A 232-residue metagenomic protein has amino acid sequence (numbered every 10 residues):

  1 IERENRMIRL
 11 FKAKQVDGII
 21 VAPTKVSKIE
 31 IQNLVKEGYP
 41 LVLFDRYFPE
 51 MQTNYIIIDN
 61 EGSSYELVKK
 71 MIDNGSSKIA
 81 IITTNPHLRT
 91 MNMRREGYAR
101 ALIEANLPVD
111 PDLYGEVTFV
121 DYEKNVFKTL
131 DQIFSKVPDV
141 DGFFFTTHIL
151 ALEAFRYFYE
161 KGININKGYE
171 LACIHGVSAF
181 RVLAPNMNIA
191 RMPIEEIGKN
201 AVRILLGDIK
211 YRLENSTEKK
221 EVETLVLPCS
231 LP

Functional and structural regions predicted by a protein language model:
I1-R3, R46, I56-E66, I82-T129 (+4 more regions): Hinge/beta->alpha junction and helix N-cap segments in small-molecule ligand-binding domains
I1-S27: Central regulatory/effector-binding core of bacterial HTH transcription factors
D17, S77-K78, D141: Short acidic/polar active-site loop segments enriched in Thr and Asp
A22-E66, I149, H175-M187: Flexible loop/hinge segments that line or gate small-molecule binding clefts
K70-I79: Glycine-rich phosphate/diphosphate-binding loops that line cofactor/substrate pockets in enzymes
S77-K78, V109-L113, I165-E170: Short acidic capping loops at alpha-helix termini that bridge into adjacent secondary structure
D131-P232: Flexible loop/turn connectors
